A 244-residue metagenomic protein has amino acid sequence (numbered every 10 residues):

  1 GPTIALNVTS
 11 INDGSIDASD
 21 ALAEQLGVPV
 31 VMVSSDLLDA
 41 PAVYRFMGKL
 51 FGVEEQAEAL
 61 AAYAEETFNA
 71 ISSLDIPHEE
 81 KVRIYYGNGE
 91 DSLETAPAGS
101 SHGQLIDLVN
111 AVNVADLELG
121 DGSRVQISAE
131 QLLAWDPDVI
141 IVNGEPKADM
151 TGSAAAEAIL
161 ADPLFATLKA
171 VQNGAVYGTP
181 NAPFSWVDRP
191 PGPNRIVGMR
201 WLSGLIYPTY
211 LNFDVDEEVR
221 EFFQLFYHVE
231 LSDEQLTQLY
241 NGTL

Functional and structural regions predicted by a protein language model:
G1-L50, V125-T167: Acidic/His-rich segments in extracytoplasmic proteins that coordinate ligands and/or metal ions
D17-E94, A115-L117, S123-Q126, V171-T243: Extracytoplasmic substrate-binding proteins
F46, Q104-L108, Q131, W201: Amphipathic alpha-helical segments that form well-ordered structural scaffolds and often line/cohere around active
E90, V112, P146: Catalytic metal-binding/acid-base residues of hydrolase active sites
T95-S123: Alpha-helical, coiled-coil/dimerization segments enriched in small aliphatic residues
G99-S100, D162, L168-K169, P191-G192: Serine-centered coil/turn micro-motif
L105, Q131, P163, K169-A175 (+1 more regions): Solvent-exposed, flexible loop/coil residues
